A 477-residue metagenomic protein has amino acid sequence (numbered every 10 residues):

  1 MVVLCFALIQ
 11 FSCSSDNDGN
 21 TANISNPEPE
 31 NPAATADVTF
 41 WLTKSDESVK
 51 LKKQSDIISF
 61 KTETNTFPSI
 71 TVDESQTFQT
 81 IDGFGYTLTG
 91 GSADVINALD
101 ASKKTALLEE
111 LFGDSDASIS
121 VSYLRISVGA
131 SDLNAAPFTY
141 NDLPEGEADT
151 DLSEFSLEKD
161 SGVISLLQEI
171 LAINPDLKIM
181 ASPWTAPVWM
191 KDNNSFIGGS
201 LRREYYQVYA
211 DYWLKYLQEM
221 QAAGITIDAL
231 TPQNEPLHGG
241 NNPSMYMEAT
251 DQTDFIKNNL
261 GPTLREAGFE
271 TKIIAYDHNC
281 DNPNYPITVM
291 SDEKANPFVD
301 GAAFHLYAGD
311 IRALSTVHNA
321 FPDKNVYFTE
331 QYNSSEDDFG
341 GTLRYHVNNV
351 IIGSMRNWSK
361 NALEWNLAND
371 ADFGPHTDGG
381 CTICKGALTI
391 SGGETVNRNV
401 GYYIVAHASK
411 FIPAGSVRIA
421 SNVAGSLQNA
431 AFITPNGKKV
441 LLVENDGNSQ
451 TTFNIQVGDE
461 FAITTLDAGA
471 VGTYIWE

Functional and structural regions predicted by a protein language model:
M1-A7: Sec-dependent N-terminal signal peptides
L8-T35: Bacterial Sec-dependent N-terminal signal peptides
P32-P68, I179-A181, D211-E219, A223-D228 (+1 more regions): Substrate-binding and catalytic surfaces of secreted/luminal carbohydrate-active proteins
K52-I227, N258: N-terminal catalytic cores of secreted or lumenal carbohydrate-active enzymes
L88, V128, N234, H305-L306 (+1 more regions): Residues that line or immediately flank small-molecule/substrate-binding pockets and catalytic motifs
G129, S182-W184, P232-E235, H278: Short, well-ordered beta-to-alpha junction loops that form the rim of enzyme active sites and present histidine/acidic
L133-P137, P187-N194, P236-N241, N282-Y285 (+1 more regions): Short acidic/His/Gly/Ser-rich catalytic and metal-binding motifs that mark active-site loops of diverse hydrolases
K191-R202, E235-E248, E336: Active-site-proximal beta-alpha loop/turn segments in soluble metabolic enzymes
